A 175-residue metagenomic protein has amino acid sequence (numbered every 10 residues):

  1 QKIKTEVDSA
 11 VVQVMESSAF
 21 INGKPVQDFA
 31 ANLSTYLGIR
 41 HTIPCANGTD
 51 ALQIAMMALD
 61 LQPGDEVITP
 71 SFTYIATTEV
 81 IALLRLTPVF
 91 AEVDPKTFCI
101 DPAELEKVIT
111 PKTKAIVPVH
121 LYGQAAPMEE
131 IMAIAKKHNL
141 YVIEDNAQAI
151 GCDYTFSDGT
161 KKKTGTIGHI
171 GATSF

Functional and structural regions predicted by a protein language model:
Q1-A19, K24: N-terminal "arm"/small-domain region of PLP-dependent enzymes with the aminotransferase-like
D8, V12, E16, A30-S34 (+4 more regions): Solvent-exposed, non-membrane alpha-helical residues enriched in polar/charged side chains
S9, L37, Q62, P111 (+1 more regions): Structured loop/turn residues at beta-strand edges in well-structured enzyme cores
S18-E66, V80-L84, V89-E92: Phosphate-binding glycine-rich loop
F20, I150, T164: Short clusters of hydrophobic/aromatic residues that line enzyme substrate/ligand-binding pockets
D50, T160-K161: Phosphate-group recognition and catalysis centered on beta-loop-alpha active-site segments
M57-D153, K161: PLP-dependent aminotransferase-like
T166-F175: Active-site PLP attachment segment
